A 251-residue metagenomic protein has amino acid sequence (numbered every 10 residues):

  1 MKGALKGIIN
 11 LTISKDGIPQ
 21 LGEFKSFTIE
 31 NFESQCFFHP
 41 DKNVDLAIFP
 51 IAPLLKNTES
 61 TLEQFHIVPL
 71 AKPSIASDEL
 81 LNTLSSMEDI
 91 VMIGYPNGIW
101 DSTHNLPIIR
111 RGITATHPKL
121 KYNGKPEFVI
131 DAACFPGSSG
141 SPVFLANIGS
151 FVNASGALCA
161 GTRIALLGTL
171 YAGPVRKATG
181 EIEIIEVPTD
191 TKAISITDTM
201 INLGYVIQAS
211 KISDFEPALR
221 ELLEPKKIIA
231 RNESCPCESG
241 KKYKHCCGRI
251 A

Functional and structural regions predicted by a protein language model:
K2-G140, L145-I148, A154-S155, T162 (+3 more regions): Serine endopeptidase catalytic core focused on the charge-relay Asp
I99, G137, R176-K177, K244: Flexible loop/turn segments at secondary-structure boundaries
I148-S150, P174-K177: Short Gly/Pro-enriched loop/turn and capping motifs at secondary-structure junctions
A160-R163, I229: A structural signal for short secondary-structure junctions
R176-K226: C-terminal tail/extension regions appended to the core domain(s) of diverse proteins
P217-A251: Acidic/negatively charged segments and metal-coordination signatures
